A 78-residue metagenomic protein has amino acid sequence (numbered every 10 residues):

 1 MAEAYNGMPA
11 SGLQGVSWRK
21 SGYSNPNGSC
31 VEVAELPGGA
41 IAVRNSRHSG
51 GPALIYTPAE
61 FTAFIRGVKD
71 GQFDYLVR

Functional and structural regions predicted by a protein language model:
M1-R78: Positively charged, low-complexity terminal tracts and the immediately adjacent first secondary-structure elements
